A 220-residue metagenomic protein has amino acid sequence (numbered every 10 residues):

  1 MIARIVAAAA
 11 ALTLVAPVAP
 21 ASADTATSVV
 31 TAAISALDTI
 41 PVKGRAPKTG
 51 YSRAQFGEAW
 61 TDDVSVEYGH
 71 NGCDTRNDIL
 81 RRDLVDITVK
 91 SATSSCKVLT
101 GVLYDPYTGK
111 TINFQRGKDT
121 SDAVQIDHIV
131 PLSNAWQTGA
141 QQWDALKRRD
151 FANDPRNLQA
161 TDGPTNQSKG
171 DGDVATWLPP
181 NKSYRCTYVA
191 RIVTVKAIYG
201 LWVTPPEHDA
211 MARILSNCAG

Functional and structural regions predicted by a protein language model:
M1-D24: Secretory targeting and sorting signals
A10-L12, S35, R82: Intrinsic-disorder/low-complexity peptide segments enriched for small residues
L12-L14, S94, N153: Sterically constrained small-residue positions within well-ordered secondary structures of folded domains
A21-C73, P205-D209, S216-G220: N-terminal module-boundary/linker segments of secreted carbohydrate-active enzymes
A26-V30, K97-G101, L158: Compositionally biased, low-hydrophobicity segments enriched in charged and small polar residues
A46-Q125, I129-V130: Secreted/periplasmic proteins that engage bacterial cell-wall peptidoglycan
C96-V98, Y107-G220: Domain-level detector of nuclease and nuclease-like folds in predominantly extracellular/periplasmic contexts
